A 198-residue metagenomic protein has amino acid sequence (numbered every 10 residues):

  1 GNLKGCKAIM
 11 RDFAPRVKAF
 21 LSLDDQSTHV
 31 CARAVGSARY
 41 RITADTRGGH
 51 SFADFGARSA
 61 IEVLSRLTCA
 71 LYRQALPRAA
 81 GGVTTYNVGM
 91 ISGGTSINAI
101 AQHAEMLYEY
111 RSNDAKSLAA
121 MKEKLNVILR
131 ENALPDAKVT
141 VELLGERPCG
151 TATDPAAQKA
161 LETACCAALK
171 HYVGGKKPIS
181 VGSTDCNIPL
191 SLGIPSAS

Functional and structural regions predicted by a protein language model:
G1-S37: Acidic/histidine-rich catalytic neighborhood of metal-dependent amide-processing enzymes
D25-A32, R41-D45, G49-S198: Metal-dependent amide/peptide-bond hydrolase catalytic core, centered on the "pita-bread" metallohydrolase fold
